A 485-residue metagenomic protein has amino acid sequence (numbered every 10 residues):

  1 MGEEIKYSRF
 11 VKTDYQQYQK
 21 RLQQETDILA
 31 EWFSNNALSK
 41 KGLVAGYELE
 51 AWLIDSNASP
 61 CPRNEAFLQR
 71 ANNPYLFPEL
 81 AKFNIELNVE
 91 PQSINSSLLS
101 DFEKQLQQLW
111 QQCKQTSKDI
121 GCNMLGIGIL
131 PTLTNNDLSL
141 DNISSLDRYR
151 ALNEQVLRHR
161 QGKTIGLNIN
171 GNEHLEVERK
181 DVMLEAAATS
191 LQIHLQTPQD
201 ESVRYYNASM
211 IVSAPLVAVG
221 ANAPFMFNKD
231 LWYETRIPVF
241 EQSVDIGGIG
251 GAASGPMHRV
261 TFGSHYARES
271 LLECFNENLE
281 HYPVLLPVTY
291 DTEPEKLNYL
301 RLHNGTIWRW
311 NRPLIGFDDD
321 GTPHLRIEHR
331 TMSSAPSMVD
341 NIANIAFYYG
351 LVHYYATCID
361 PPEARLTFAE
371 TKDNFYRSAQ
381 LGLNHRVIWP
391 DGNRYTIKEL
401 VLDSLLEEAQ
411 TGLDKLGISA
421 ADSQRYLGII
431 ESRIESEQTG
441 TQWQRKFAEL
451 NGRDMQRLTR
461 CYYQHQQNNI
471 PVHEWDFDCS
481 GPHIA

Functional and structural regions predicted by a protein language model:
M1-A485: Phosphate/nucleotide-binding catalytic core
